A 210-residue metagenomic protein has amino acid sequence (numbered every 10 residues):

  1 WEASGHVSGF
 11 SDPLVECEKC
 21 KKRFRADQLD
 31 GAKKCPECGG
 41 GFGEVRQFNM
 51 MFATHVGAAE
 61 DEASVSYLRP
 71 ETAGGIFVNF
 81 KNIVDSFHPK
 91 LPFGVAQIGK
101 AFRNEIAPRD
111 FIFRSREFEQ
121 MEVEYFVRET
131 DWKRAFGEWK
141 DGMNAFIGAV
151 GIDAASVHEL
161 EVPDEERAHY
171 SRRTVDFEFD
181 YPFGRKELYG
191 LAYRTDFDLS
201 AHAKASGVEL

Functional and structural regions predicted by a protein language model:
W1-L210: TRNA-recognition modules of translation machinery and tRNA-sensing kinases, especially anticodon-binding
